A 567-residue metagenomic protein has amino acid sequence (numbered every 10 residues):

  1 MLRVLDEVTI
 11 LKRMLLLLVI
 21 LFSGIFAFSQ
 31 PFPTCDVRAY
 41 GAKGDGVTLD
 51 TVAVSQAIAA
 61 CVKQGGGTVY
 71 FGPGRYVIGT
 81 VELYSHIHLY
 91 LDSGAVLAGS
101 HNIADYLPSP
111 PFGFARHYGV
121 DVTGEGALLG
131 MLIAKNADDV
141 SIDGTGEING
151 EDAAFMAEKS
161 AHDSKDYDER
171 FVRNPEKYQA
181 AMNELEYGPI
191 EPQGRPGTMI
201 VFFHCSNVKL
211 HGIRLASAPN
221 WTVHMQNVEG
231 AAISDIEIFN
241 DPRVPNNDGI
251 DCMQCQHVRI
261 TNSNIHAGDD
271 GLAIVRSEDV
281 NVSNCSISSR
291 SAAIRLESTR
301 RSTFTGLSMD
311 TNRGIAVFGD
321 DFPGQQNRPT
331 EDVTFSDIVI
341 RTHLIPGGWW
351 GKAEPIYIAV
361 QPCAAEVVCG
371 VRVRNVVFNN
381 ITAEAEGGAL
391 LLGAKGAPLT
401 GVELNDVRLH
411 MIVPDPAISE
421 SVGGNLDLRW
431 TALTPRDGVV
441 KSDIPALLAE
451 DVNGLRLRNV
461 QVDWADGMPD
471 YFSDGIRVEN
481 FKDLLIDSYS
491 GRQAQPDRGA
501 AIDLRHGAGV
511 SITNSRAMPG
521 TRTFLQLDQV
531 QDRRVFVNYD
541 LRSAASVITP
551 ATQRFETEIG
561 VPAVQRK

Functional and structural regions predicted by a protein language model:
L2-R3, E7-M14: Positively charged n-region of N-terminal signal peptides that target proteins for export
E7-I10, F22-S23, N375: Intrinsic disorder/low-complexity segments in short proteins, especially the signal peptide and propeptide regions
M14-A27: Bacterial N-terminal signal peptides
F28-K567: Extracellular/periplasmic carbohydrate-active domains that bind, remodel, or depolymerize complex polysaccharides
